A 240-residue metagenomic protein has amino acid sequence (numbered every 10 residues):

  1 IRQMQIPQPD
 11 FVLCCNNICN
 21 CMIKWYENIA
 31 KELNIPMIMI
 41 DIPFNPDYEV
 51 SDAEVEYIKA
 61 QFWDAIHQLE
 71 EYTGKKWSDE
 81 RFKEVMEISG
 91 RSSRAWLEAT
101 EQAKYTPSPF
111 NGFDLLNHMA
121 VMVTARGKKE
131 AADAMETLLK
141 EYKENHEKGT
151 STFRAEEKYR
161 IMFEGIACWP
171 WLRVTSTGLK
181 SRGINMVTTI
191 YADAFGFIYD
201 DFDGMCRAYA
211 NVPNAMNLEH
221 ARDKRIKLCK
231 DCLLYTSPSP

Functional and structural regions predicted by a protein language model:
I1-Y72, K76-W77, Y191-L234: Trp/Phe/Arg-rich N-terminal binding region typifying the photolyase-homology
K59, W63-A192, F197: A charged, amphipathic alpha-helical module
Y235-P240: Conserved small/polar residues in nucleotide/adenosyl-binding loops
